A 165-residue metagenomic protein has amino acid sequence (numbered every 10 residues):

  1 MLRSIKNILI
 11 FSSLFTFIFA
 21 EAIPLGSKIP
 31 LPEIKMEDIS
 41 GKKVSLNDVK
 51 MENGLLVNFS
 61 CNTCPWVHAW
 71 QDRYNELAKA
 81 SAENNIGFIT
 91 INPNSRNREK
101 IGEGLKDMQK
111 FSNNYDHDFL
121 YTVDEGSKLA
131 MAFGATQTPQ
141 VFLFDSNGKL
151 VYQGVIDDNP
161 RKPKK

Functional and structural regions predicted by a protein language model:
M1-L9: Bacterial N-terminal signal peptides that target proteins for export
I8-I18: Bacterial N-terminal signal peptides
A20-N47: N-terminal "domain-start" segment that seeds a small globular fold
N47-H68: Short active-site neighborhood of thiol/selenol oxidoreductases, capturing the structured segment around
M51-L55, N84-F88, D116-L120, S146: Loop/turn elements at helix/coil->beta-strand transitions in domains of secreted/extracellular proteins
H68-N114, E125-A130: Structural microenvironment flanking redox-active thiols in thiol-disulfide oxidoreductases
M108-D145, V151: Short, internal strand/loop/helix patches that form the active-site neighborhood or redox-interaction surface
L143-K165: Thiol-/selenol-based redox modules, centered on thioredoxin-like and closely related oxidoreductase domains
